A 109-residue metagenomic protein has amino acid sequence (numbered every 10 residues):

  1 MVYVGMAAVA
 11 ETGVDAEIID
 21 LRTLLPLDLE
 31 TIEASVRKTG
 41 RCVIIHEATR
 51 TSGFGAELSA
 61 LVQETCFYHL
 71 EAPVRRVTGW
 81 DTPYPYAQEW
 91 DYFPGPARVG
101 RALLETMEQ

Functional and structural regions predicted by a protein language model:
M1-Q109: Thiamine diphosphate
